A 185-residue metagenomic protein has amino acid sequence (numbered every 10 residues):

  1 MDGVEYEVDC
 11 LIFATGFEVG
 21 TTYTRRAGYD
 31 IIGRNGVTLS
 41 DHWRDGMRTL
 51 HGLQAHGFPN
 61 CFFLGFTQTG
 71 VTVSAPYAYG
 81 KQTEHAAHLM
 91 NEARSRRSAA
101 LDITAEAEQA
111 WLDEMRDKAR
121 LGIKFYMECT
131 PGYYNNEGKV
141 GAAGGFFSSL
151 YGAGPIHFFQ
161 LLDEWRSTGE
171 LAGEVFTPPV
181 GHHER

Functional and structural regions predicted by a protein language model:
M1-E5: Cytochrome P450 C-terminal beta-domain/meander region
Y6-E18: Short hydrophobic core segments
E7-C10, H42-W43, G144-S149: Short amphipathic beta-strand/extended segments with alternating polar/hydrophobic composition
I12-A14, D41-M47, E114-R116: Short amphipathic alpha-helical surface micro-motifs
A14, R34, T130: Short glycine/serine/threonine-biased micro-segments
E18-T72: Glycine-rich loop(s) and the adjacent beta-strand/alpha-helix scaffold that form part
R48-T49, N60-R185: C-terminal, flexible cofactor-proximal segment of oxidoreductases
